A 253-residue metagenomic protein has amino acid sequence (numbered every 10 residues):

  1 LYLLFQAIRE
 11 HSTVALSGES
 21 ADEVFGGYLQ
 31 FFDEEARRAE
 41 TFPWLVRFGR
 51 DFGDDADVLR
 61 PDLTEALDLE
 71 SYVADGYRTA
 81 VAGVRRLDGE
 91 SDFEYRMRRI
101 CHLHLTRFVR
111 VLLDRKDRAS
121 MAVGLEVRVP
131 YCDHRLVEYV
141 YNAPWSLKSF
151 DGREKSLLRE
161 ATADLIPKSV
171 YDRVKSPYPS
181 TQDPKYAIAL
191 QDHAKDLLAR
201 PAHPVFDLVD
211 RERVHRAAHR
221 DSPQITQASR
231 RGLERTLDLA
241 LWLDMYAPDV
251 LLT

Functional and structural regions predicted by a protein language model:
L1-L3, R9, Q30-E40, S91-E94 (+1 more regions): ATP-dependent adenylate-handling ligase core
L3, E23-V24, L157: Phosphate- and divalent-cation-binding pockets in alpha/beta enzyme and binding domains that engage nucleotide-derived
E10, V14-L16, R47-T253: Adenosyl-5′-phosphate
S12-Y28: Short acidic/histidine-rich active-site segments
V24-R50: A mobile, often basic/glycine-rich helix-loop segment that functions as the active-site lid/recognition loop
